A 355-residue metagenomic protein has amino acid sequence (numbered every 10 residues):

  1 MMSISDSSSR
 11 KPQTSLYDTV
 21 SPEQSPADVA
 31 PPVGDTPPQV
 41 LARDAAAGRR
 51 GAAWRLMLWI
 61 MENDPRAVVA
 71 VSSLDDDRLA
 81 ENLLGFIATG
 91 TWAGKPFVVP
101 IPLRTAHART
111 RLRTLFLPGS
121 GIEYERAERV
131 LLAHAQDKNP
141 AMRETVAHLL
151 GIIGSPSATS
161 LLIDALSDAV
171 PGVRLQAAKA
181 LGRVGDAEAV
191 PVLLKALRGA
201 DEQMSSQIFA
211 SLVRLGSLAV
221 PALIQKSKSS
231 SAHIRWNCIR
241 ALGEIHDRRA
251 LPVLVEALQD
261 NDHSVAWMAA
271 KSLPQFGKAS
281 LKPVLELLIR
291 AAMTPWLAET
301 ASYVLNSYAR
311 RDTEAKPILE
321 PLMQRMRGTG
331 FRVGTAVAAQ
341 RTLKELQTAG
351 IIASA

Functional and structural regions predicted by a protein language model:
M1-T14: Non-Sec secretion/translocation targeting segments of pathogen effectors
P12-S15, T19, T36: Serine/threonine-rich intrinsically disordered cytosolic regulatory regions enriched for phosphorylation sites
V20-P32, Q39, R43-D44, R50-E62 (+13 more regions): Structural detector for internal amphipathic alpha-helices that build alpha-solenoid repeat scaffolds
L74-D77, V192, V253, P283 (+3 more regions): Alpha-helical scaffold repeats of the Armadillo/HEAT/TPR superfamily
Q136, S167, R198, K228-S229 (+3 more regions): Solenoid-like repeat scaffolds
